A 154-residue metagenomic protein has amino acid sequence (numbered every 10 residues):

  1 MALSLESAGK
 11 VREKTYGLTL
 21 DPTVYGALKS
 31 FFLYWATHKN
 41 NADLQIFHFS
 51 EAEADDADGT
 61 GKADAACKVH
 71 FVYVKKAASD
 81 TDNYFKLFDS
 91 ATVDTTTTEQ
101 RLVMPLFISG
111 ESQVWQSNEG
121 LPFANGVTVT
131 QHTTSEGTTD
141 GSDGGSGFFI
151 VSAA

Functional and structural regions predicted by a protein language model:
A2-Y16, L33-A65, T133-A154: C-terminal interaction-tip segments
L5-S7, S79-T81, F123: Short loop/turn segments at connectors of secondary-structure elements within structured domains
G17-W35: Non-transmembrane elongated oligomeric "stalk/shaft" segments that connect baseplates/barrels to distal
H70-V72, G120-T138: Noncatalytic modules at the cell exterior or secretory-pathway interfaces, chiefly beta-strand-rich lectin/adhesion
V74-N83, T134-S142: Extended, low-complexity, turn-rich repeat/linker tracts enriched in Gly/Pro/Ser/Thr and Asp/Glu that occur
S79-T98: Short, surface-exposed beta-strand/strand-loop-strand elements in extracellular ectodomains
M104-S112: Short proline/glycine- and polar residue-rich coil/turn motifs
S112-G120: Exposed aromatic-hydrophobic patches
